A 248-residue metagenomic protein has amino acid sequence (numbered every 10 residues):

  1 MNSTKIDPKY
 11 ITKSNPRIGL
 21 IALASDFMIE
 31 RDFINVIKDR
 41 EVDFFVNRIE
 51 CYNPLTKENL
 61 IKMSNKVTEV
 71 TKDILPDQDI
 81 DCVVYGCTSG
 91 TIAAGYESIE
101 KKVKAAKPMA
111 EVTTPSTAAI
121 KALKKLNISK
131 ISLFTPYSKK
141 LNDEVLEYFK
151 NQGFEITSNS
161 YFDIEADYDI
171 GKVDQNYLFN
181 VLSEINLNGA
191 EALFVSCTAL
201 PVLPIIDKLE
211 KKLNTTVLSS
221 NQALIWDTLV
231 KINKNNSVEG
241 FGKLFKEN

Functional and structural regions predicted by a protein language model:
N2-E69, Y137-N142, L146-D174: N-terminal glycine-rich anion-binding loop in soluble enzyme alpha/beta folds
S64-Q78, Y177-A190: Short, well-structured alpha-helical segments in soluble
K66-T68, K72, V112-N127, Q222-K234: Hydrophobic alpha-helical segments within soluble ligand-binding/sensing domains
V70-P115: Glycine/small-residue-rich loop that forms an oxyanion/phosphate-binding "nest" at active or ligand-binding sites
I80-G86, S132-L133, A190-C197: Periplasmic-binding protein-like
I99-A106, A110-D167, F245-K246: Conserved beta-alpha
F179-L209, I225: Hydrophobic alpha-helical
L218-N248: C-terminal functional extensions of proteins
